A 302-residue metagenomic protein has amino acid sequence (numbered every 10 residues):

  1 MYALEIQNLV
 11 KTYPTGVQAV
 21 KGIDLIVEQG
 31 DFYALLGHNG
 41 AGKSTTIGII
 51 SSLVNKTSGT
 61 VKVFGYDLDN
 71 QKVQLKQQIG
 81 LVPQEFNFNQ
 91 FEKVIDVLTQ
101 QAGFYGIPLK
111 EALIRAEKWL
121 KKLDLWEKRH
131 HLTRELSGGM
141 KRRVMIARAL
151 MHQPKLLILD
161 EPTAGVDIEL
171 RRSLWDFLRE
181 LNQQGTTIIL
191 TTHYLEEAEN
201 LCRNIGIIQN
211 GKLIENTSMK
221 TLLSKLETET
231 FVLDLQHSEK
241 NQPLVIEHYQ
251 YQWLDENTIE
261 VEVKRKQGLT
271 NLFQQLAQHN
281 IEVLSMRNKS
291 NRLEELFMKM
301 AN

Functional and structural regions predicted by a protein language model:
G59-D67, Q74-L75: Conserved ABC transporter NBD signature motif
T99, G103, K110-K128: Conserved ABC ATPase "signature" region
L132-L136: Conserved ABC ATPase signature
Q153: Conserved catalytic motifs of ABC-family nucleotide-binding domains
L157-D160: Catalytic Walker B motif of ABC-type/P-loop ATPase nucleotide-binding domains
W175-V263: ABC transporter nucleotide-binding domain
